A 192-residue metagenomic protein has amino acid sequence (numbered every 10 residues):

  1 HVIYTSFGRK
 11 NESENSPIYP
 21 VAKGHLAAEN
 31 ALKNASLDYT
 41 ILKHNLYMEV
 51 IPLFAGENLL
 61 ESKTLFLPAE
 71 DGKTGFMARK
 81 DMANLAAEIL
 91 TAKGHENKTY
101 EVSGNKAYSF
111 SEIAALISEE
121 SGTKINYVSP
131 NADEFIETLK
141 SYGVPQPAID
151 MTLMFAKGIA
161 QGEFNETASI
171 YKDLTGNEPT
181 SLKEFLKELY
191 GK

Functional and structural regions predicted by a protein language model:
H1-Y4, T40: Conserved catalytic-site loops of classical short-chain dehydrogenases/reductases
Y4-T5, F76, F185: Tryptophan-centric aromatic hotspots in well-structured domains and transmembrane helices
G8-N126, P130, T138-Y142, Q146-P147 (+2 more regions): Oxidoreductase cofactor-interface core, primarily capturing Rossmann-like NAD(P)-dependent enzymes
E120, D133-K192: A hydrophobic C-terminal alpha-helical subdomain
